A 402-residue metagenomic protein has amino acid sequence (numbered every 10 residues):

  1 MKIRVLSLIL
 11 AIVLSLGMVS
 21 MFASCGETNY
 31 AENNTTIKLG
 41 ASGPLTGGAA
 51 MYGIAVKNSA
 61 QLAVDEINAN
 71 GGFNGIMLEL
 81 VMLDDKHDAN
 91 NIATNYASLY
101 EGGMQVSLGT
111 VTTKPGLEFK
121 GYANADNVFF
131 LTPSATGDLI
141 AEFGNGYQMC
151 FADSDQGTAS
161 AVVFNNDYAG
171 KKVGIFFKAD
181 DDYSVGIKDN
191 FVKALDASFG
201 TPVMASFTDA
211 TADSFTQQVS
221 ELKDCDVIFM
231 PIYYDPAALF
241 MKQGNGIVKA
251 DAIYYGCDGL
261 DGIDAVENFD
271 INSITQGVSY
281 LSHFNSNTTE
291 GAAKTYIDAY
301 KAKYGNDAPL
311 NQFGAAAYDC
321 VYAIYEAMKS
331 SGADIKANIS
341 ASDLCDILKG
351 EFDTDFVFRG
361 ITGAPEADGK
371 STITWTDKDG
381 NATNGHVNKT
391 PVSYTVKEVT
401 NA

Functional and structural regions predicted by a protein language model:
M1: Cys/His-rich metal-coordination motifs, chiefly Zn-binding "fingers/knuckles"
R4-C25: Sec-dependent N-terminal signal peptides of Gram-positive bacterial secreted proteins and lipoproteins
M21, C25-A402: Extracytosolic ligand-binding ectodomains
